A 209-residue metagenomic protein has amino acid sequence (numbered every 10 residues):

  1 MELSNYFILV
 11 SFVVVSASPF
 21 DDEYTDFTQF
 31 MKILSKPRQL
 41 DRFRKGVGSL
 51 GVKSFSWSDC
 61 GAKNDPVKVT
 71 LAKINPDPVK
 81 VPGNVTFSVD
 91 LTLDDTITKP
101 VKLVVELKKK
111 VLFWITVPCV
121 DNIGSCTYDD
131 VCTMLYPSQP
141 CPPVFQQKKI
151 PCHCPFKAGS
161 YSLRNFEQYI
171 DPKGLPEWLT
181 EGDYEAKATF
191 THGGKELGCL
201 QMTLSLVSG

Functional and structural regions predicted by a protein language model:
E2-S162, I170-G209: N-terminal onset of structured domains
